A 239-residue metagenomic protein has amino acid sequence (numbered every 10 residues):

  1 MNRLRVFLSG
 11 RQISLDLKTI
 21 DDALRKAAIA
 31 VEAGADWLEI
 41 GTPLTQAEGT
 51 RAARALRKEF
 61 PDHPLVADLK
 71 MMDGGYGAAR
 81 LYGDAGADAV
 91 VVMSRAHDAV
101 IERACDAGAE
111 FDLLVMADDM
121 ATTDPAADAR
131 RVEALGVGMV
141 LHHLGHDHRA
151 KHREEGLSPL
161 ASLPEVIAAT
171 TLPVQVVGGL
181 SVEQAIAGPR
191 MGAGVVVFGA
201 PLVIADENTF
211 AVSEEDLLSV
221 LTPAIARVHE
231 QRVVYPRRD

Functional and structural regions predicted by a protein language model:
N2, I20-R25, L44-F60, D73-G77 (+5 more regions): Active-site-adjacent beta->alpha loops and helix N-cap segments on the catalytic face of soluble alpha/beta enzymes
R3-D16, D22, G34-E39, D88: Generic N-terminal amphipathic, Lys/Arg-enriched alpha-helix
F7-I13, E59-K70, G108-M120, I167-V177: Short beta-strand/loop segments at the ligand-binding rim of alpha/beta enzyme cores
G10, G83, A89, L114-M116 (+1 more regions): Expand to "…catalyze enediolate/carbanion chemistry for C-C bond making/breaking, isomerization, decarboxylation
K26, G74-A85, T123-L135, A169 (+2 more regions): Catalytic cores of alpha/beta
G34-D36, E59-D62, D84-A89, A109-L114 (+3 more regions): Glycine-enriched alpha-helix->loop->beta-strand junction motifs that scaffold or abut catalytic
W37-T45, P64-M72, D88-A99, L114-T122 (+2 more regions): Catalytic beta/alpha-barrel core
A187-D239: Long hydrophobic alpha-helical segments typical of transmembrane helices together with their membrane-interfacial
